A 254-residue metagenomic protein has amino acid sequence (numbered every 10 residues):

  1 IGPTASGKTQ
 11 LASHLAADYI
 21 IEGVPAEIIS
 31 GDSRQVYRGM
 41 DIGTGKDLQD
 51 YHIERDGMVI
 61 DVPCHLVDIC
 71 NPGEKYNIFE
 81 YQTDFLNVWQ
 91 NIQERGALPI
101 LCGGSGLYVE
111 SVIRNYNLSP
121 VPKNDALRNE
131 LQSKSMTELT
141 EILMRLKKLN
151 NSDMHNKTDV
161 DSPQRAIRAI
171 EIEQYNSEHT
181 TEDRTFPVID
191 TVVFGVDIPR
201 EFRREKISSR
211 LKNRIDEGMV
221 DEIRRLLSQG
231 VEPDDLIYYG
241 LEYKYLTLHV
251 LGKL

Functional and structural regions predicted by a protein language model:
I1-L254: Phosphate/pyrophosphate-binding catalytic cores of soluble transferases and nucleic-acid-acting enzymes
